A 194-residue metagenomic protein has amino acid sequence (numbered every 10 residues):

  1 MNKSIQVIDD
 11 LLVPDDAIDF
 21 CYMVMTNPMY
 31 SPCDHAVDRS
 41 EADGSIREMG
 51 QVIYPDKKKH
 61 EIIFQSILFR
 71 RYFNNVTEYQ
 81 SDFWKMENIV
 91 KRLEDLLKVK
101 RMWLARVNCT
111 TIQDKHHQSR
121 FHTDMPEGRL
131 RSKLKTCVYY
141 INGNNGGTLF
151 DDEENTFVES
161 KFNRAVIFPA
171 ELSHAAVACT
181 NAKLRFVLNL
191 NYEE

Functional and structural regions predicted by a protein language model:
M1-K100: Non-heme Fe(II)/2-oxoglutarate
R70, N75-E194: Catalytic core of non-heme Fe(II) oxygenases with the double-stranded beta-helix
